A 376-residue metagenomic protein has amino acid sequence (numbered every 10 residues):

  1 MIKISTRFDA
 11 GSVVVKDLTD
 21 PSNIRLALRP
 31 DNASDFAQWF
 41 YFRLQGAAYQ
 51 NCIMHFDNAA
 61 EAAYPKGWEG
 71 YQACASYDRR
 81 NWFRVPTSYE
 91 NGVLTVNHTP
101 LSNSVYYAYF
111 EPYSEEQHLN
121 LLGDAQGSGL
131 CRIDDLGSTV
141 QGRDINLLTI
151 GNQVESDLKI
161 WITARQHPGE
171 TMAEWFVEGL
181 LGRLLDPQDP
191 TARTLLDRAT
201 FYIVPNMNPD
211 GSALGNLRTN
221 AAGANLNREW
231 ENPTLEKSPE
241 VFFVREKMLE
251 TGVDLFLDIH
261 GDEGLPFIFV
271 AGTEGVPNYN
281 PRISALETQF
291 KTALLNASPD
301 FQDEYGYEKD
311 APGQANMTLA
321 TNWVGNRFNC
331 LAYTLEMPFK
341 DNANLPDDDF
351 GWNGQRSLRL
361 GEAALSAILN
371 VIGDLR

Functional and structural regions predicted by a protein language model:
M1-L101, V105: Extreme N-terminal flexible tails
I2-K3, I24, F40, C52-M54 (+8 more regions): A broad, low-specificity signal marking well-ordered, structured residues that form hydrophobic/aromatic
G11, G137, S357-G361: Glycine-centered structural positions embedded in regular secondary structure
Y64-P65, A108, E115-H118, E170-M172 (+2 more regions): Short helix/loop capping segments that flank catalytic or ligand/cofactor-binding pockets
S88-G137: Extended acidic/polar, glycine-enriched regions that form or flank non-catalytic beta-rich accessory modules
L130-I150, E155-N316, N322-G325, Y333-F350 (+1 more regions): Active-site/substrate-binding loop(s) of hydrolase catalytic cores
N344-R376: His/Asp/Glu-rich mid-to-C-terminal helical/loop segments that flank catalytic regions of hydrolases
